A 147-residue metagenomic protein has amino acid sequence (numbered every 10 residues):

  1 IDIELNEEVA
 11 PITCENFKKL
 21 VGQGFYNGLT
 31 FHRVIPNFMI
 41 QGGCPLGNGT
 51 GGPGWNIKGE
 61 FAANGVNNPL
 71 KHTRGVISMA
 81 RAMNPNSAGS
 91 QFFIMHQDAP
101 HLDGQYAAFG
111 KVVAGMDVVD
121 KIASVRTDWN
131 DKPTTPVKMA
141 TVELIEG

Functional and structural regions predicted by a protein language model:
I1-G147: Cyclophilin-like peptidyl-prolyl cis-trans isomerases
